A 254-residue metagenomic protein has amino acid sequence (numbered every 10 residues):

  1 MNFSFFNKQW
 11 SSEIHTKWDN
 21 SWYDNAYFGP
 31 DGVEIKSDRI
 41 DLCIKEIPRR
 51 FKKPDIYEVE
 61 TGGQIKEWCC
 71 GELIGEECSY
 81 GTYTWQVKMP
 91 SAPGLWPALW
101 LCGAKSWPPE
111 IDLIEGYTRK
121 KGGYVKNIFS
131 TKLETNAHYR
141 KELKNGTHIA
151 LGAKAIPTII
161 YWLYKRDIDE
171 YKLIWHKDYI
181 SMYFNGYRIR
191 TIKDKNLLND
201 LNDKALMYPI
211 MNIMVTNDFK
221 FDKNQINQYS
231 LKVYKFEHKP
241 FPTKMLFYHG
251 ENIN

Functional and structural regions predicted by a protein language model:
M1-N254: GH16 jelly-roll
